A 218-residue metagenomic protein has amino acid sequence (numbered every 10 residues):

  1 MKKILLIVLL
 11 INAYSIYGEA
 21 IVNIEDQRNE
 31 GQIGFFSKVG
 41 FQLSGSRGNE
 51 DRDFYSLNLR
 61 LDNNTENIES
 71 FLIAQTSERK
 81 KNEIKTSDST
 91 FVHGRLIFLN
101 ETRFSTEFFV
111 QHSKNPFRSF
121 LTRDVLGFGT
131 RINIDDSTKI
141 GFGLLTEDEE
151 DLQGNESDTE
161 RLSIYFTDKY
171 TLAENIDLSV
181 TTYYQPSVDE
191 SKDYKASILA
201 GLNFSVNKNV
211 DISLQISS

Functional and structural regions predicted by a protein language model:
M1-Q32: Cleavable N-terminal export/targeting peptides
I33-F35, D51-Y55, T86-T90, T122-L126 (+2 more regions): Residues that define the transmembrane beta-barrel architecture of outer-membrane proteins
F35, E66-L72, T102-T106, D136-I140 (+3 more regions): Repeated loop/turn-to-beta-strand initiation elements of outer-membrane beta-barrel proteins
F36-Q42, N58, F71-Q75, I97 (+6 more regions): Transmembrane beta-strands of outer-membrane beta-barrel proteins
V39-L43, L57-N63, G94-F98, F128-I132 (+3 more regions): Residues on the lipid-exposed face of transmembrane beta-strands in outer-membrane beta-barrel proteins
L43-R47, N63-N67, T76-K80, V110-P116 (+3 more regions): Transmembrane beta-strands of outer-membrane beta-barrel pores
S137-P186: Detector for outer-membrane/organellar transmembrane beta-barrel domains, recognizing the amphipathic beta-strand
D189-S218: Predominantly the C-terminal beta-signal and adjacent terminal strand-loop region of outer-membrane beta-barrel
